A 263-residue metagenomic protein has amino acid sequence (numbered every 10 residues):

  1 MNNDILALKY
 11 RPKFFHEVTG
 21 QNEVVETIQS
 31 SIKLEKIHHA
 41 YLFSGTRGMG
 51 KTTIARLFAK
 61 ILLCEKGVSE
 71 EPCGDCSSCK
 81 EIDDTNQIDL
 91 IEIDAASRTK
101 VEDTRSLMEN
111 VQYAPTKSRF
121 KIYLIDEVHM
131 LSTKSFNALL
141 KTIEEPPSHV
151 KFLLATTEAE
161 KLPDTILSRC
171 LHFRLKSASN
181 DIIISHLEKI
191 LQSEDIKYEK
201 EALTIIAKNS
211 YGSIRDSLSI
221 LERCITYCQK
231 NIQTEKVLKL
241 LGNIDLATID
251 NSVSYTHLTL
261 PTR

Functional and structural regions predicted by a protein language model:
M1-H172, I182: P-loop/Walker A NTP-binding region and its immediately flanking N-terminal helices in P-loop NTPase folds
V24, D84-I88, R119, A155 (+2 more regions): Extended, largely alpha-helical regulatory/partner-binding modules appended to the mid-to-C-terminal parts
